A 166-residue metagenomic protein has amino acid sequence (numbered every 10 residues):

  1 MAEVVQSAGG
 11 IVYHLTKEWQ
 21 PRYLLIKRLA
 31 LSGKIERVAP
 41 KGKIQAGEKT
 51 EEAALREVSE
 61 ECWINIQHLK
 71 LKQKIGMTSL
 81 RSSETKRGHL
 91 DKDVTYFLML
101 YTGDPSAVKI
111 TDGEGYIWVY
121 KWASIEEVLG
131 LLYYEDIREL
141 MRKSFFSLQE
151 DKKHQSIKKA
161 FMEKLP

Functional and structural regions predicted by a protein language model:
M1-P40: N-terminal strand-loop-strand
Q6-G9, A53, E127, K143: Residues within well-formed alpha-helices
L15, T102, F146: Residue-level marker of positions within ordered structural domains that often coincide with functionally constrained
G33-K34, G47, S144, L148: A periodicity- and composition-biased signal for non-globular, repetitive helical segments
K34-V38, W118-V119, R142: A short, polar/proline- and glycine-enriched secondary-structure boundary/capping micro-motif
I44-E139: Unchanged
Y133-P166: Charged phosphate-binding loop/patch that engages nucleotide di/tri-phosphates or the phosphate backbone of nucleic
